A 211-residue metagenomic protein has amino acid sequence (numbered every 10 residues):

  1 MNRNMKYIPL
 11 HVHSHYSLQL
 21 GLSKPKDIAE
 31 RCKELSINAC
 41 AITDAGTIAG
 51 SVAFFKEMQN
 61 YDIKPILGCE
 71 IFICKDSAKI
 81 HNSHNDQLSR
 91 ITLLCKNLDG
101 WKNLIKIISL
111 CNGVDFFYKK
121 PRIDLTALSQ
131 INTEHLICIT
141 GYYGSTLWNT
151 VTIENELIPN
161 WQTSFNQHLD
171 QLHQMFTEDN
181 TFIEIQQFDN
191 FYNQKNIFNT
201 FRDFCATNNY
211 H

Functional and structural regions predicted by a protein language model:
M1-H211: Phosphodiester-processing cores and adjacent nucleic acid-binding clamps
